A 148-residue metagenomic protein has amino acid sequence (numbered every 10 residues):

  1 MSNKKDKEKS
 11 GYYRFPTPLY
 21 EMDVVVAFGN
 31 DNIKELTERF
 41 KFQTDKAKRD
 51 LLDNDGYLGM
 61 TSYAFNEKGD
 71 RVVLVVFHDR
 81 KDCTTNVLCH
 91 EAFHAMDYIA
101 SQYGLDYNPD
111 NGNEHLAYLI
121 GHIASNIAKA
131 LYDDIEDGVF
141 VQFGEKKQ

Functional and structural regions predicted by a protein language model:
M1-N32, E38, R71-V72, H122 (+2 more regions): N-terminal low-structure segments adjacent to metalloprotease catalytic domains across cellular compartments
G11-Y12, L19, G56, S62 (+2 more regions): Intrinsically disordered, low-complexity N-terminal regions enriched in serine/proline/glycine with scattered basic
E38-D82, Y98-I99: Active-site scaffold of zinc-dependent metalloenzymes
F40, D55-G56, A92, I120-I123: Generic low-complexity, intrinsically disordered sequence content enriched in small uncharged/hydrophobic residues
D82-N86, D106: Alpha-helical hydrophobic/aromatic positions enriched in membrane-embedded helices and signal peptides
N86-Y98: Active-site recognition of the HExxH zinc-binding catalytic motif
Y98-D106: Substrate-binding clefts and substrate-entry loops adjacent to catalytic sites of polymer-processing enzymes acting on
Y107-F140: Post-HExxH zinc-binding segment in Zn-dependent metallohydrolases
